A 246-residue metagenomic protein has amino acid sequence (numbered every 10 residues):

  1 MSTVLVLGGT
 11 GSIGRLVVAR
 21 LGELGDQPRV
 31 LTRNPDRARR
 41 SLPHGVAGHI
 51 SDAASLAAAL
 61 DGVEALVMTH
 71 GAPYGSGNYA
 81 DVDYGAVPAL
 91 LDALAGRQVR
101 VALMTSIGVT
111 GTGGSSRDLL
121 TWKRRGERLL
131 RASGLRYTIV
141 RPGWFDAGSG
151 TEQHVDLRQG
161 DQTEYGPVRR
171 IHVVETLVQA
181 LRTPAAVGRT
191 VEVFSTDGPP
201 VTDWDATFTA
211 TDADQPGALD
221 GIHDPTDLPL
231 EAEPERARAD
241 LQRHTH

Functional and structural regions predicted by a protein language model:
S2-D26: N-terminal Rossmann NAD(P)H-binding glycine-rich loop of SDR-like oxidoreductase domains
L5, R29-V30, A102, T138: Conserved beta-strand positions in the Rossmann-like core of class I SAM-dependent methyltransferases
L5, V30-G96: NAD(P)H-binding glycine-rich loop region in Rossmannoid oxidoreductase-like domains and their noncatalytic homologs
G8, T32, T105, F194-S195: Short beta-strand/turn micro-motifs composed of small residues that flank or help shape donor/cofactor-binding pockets
I13, L66, L130, V140 (+2 more regions): Non-catalytic, hydrophobic alpha-helical segments
G22, D61, A95, R182-A185: Residue-level signal for alpha-helix termini/capping positions
A72-Y165: Glycine-/Pro-rich loop/turn segments that contact NAD(P) or position catalytic residues in Rossmann-like domains
A147-H246: Active-site-lining helix/loop region of Rossmann-like oxidoreductase modules
